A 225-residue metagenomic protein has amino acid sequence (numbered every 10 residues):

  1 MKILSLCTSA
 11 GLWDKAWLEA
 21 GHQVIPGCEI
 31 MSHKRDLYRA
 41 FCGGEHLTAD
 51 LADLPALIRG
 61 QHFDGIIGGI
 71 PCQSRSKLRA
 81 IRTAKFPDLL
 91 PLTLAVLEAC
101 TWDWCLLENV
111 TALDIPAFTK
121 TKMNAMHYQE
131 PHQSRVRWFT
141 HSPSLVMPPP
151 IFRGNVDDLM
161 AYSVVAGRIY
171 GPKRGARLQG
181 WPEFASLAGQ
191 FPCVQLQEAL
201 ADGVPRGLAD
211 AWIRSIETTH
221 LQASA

Functional and structural regions predicted by a protein language model:
M1, D53, T218-A225: Short intrinsically disordered terminal tails
K2-E98: Core alpha/beta nucleotide-donor-binding catalytic domains of modification enzymes
E19-A20, A211-T219: Active-site catalytic microenvironments for nucleophilic, acid-base chemistry
D53-G65, I70-A188, C193-L196, L200: Class I S-adenosyl-L-methionine
W181-A185, G203, S215, T219: Hydrophobic alpha-helical segments
L196-R206, D210, R214: Short, compact, well-ordered microdomains
